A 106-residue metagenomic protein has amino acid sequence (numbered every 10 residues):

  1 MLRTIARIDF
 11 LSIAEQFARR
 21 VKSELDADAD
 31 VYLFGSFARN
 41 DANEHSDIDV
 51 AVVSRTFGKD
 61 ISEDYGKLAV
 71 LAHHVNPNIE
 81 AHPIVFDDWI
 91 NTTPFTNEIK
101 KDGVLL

Functional and structural regions predicted by a protein language model:
M1-D30, A38-E44, R55-L106: Catalytic core of pol beta-like nucleotidyltransferases
A51-V53: Short hydrophobic/aromatic beta-strand micro-patches that form the beta-sheet surface supporting nucleotide- or nucleic
